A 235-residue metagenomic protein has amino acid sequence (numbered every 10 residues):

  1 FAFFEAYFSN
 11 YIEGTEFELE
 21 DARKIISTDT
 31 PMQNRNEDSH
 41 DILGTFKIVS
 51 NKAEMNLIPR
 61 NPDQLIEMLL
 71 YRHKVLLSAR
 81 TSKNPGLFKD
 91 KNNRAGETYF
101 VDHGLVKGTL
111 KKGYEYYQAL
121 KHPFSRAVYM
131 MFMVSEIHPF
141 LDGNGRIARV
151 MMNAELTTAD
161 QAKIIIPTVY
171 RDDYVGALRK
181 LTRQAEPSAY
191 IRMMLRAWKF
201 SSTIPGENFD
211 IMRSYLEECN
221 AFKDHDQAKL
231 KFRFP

Functional and structural regions predicted by a protein language model:
F1-P235: FIC/Doc superfamily catalytic core
